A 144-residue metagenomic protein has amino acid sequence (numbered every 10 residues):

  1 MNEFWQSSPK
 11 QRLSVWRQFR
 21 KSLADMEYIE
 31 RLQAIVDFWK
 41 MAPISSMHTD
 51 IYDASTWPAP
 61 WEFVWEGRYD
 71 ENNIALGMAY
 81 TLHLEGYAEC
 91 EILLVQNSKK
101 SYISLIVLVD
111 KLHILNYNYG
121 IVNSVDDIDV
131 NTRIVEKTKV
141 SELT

Functional and structural regions predicted by a protein language model:
M1-T144: A structural boundary/capping signal
